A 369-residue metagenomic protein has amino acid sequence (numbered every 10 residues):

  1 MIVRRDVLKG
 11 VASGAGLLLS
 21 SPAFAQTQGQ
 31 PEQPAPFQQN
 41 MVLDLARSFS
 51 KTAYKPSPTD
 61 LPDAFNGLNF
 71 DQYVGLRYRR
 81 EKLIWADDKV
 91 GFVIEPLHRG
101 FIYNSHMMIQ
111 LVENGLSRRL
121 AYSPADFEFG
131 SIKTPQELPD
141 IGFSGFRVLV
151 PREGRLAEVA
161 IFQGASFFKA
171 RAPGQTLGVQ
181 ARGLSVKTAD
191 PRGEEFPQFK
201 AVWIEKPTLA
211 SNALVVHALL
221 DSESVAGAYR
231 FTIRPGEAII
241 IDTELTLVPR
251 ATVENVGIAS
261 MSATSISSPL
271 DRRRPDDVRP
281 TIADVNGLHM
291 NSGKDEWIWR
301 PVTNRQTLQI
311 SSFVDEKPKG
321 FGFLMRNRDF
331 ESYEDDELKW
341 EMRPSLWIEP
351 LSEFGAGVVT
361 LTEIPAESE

Functional and structural regions predicted by a protein language model:
M1-A15: N-terminal secretory signal peptides and thylakoid transit peptides that target proteins across membranes
S21-P58: C-terminal segment of N-terminal export signals and the immediately downstream linker at the start of the mature
Y54-D190: Solvent-exposed N-terminal domain segments of exported/luminal and surface proteins
D71, A172-L177, E254, I258-E369: A contiguous, surface-exposed recognition patch within enzymatic or periplasmic domains that forms
N104-H106, F143, F199, S211-A213 (+4 more regions): Extracellular structured ligand-interaction cores
F127-L138, E237-T243, S265-P269: Short, surface-exposed linear segments at secondary-structure transitions and domain or protein termini
G178-R234, P350-E369: Extended, loop-rich substrate-binding clefts of extracytoplasmic carbohydrate-active enzymes
A218-T264: Acidic, contiguous internal or C-terminal segments within carbohydrate-active enzymes that form a structured patch used
